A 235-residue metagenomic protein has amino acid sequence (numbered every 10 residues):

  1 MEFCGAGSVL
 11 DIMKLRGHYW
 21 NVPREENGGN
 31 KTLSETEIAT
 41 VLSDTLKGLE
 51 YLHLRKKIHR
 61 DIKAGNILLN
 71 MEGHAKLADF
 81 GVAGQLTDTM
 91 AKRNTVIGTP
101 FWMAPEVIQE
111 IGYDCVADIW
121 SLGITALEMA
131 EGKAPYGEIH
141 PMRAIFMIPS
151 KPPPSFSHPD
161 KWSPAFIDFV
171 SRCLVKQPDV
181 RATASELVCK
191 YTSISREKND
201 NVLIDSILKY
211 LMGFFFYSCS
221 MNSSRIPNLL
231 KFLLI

Functional and structural regions predicted by a protein language model:
E2-S8, I12: Conserved short submotifs of the Hanks-type protein kinase catalytic core that shape the nucleotide-binding pocket
L10-L33: AlphaC helix of the protein kinase catalytic domain
V41-L42: Activation segment signature within eukaryotic-like protein kinase domains
K47-K57: Protein kinase catalytic-loop region centered on the HRD/HxD motif
D118: Conserved catalytic-loop aspartate of Hanks-type protein kinases
D168, P178-D179, T183-I235: C-terminal regulatory tails of eukaryotic serine/threonine kinases
